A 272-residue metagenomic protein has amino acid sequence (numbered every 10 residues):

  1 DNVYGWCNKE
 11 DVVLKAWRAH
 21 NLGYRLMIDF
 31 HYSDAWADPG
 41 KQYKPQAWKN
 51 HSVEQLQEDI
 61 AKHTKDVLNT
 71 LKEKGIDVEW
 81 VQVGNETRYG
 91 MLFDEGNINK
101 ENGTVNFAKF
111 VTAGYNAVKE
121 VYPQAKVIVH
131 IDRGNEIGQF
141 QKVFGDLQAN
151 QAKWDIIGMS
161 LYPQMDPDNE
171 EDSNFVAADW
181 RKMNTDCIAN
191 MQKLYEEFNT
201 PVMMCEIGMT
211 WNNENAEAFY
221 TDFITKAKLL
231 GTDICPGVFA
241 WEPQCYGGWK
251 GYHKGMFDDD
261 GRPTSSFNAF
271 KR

Functional and structural regions predicted by a protein language model:
D1-G134, N212: Substrate-binding cleft and catalytic face of glycoside hydrolase catalytic domains, especially the flexible beta-alpha
N8-R18, H63, V67, N106-G114 (+4 more regions): A general structural detector for well-ordered alpha-helical segments in enzyme core domains, enriched
L26-F30, E79-V83, V127-V129, D155-M159 (+2 more regions): Hydrophobic faces of well-ordered beta-strands that scaffold small-molecule active sites in alpha/beta enzyme cores
N50, E54, A61, K65 (+3 more regions): Structural recognition of alpha->loop->beta junctions
E86, Y162, P243: Flexible loop residues that form catalytic and substrate-binding hotspots at small-molecule/glycan-binding clefts
M91, P167, G248: Glycine/Thr-rich phosphate-binding loops of Rossmann-like dinucleotide-binding domains
N99-E101, K193-N199, W211-R272: Aromatic-rich peripheral "rim/lid" segments of glycoside hydrolase catalytic domains that contact and position glycan
P123-K126, I137-N215, T225-L229, I234-C235: Glycoside hydrolase catalytic-domain groove-lining segments
